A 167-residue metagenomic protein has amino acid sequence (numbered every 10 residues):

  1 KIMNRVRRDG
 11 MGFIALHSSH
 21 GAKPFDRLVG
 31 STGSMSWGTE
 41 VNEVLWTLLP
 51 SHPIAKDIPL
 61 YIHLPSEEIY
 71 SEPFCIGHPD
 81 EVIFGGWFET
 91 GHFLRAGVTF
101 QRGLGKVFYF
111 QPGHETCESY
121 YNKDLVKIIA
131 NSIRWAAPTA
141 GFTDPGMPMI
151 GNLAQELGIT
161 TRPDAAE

Functional and structural regions predicted by a protein language model:
K1-I58: A glycine-rich, often tryptophan-bearing local segment used as a flexible ligand/cofactor-contacting loop or short
D9-G10, G91, P138: Short loop/turn hinge sites at secondary-structure boundaries
G21, F88-T90, H114-C117: Short Gly/Pro-enriched loop/turn and capping motifs at secondary-structure junctions
F25-L28, R95-A96, Y121: Short aromatic-enriched loop/helix-cap "lid" or pocket-rim segments at secondary-structure transitions that line
S34-Q111, D144, T160-A166: Catalytic beta-strand/loop cores that center a nucleophilic Ser/Cys/Thr and support acyl-enzyme chemistry
L94, R102-E167: Extracellular ligand-binding/catalytic regions of CAZymes and related secreted enzymes and adhesion modules
